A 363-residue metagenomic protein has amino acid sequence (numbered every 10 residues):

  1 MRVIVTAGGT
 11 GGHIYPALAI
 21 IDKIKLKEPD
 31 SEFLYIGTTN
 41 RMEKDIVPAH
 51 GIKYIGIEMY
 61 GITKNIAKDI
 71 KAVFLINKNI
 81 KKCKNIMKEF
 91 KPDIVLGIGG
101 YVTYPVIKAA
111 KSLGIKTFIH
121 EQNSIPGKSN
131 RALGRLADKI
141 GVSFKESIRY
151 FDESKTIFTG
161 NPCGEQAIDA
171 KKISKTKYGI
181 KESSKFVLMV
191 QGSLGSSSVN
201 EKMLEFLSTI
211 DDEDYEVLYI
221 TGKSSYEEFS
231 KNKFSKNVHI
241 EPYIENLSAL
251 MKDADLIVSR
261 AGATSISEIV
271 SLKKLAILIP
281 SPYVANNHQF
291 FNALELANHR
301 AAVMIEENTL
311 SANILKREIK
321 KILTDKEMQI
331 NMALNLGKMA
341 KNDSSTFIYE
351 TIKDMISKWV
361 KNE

Functional and structural regions predicted by a protein language model:
V3-G8, K27-L75, E306-N308: Conserved nucleotide-sugar phosphate-binding/catalytic loop shared by glycosyltransferases and other
R41, I46, H50, K172-I173 (+4 more regions): Donor-nucleotide binding loops and adjacent catalytic segments primarily of GT-B fold Leloir glycosyltransferases
R41-D45, I94-L113: An aromatic- and histidine-rich active-site surface loop
M42, K111-K172: Active-site-proximal region of nucleotide-activated glycan assembly enzymes, centered on histidine/acidic-rich loops
N65-I94: An amphipathic, basic-hydrophobic alpha-helix
P92-I94, I244, K252-S267, K274-L275: Acidic donor-binding loop of glycosyltransferase active sites
M328-N342: A short, well-ordered alpha-helix in the C-terminal region of glycosyltransferases
N342-E363: C-terminal alpha-helical cap of glycosyltransferases
